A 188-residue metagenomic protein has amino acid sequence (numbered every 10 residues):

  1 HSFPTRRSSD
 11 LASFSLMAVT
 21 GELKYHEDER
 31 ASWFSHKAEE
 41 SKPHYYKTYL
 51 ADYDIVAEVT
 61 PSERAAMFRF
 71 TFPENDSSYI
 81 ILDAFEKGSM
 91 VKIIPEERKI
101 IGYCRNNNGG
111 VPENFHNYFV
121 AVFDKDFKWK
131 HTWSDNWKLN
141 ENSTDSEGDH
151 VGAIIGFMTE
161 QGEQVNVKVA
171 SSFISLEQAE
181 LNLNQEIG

Functional and structural regions predicted by a protein language model:
S2-G188: Accessory carbohydrate-recognition regions in carbohydrate-active enzymes
